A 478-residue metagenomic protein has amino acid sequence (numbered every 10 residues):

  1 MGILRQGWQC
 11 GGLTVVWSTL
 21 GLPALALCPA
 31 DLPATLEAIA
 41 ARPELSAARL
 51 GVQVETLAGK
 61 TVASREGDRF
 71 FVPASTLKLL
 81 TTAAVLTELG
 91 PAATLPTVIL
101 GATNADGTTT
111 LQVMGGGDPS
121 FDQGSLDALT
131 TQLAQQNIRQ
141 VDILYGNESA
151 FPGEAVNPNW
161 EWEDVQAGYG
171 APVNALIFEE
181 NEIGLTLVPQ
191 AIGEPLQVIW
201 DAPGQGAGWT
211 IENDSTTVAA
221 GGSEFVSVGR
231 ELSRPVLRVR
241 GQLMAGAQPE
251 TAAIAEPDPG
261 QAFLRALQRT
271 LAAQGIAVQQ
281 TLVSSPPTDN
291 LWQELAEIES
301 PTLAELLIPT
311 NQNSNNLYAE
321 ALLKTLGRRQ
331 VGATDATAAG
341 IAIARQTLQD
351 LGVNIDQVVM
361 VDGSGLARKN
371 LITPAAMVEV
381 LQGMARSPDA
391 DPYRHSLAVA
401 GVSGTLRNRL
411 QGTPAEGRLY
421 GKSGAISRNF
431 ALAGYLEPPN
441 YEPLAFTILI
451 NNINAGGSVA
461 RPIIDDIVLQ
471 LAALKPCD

Functional and structural regions predicted by a protein language model:
M1-G12: Bacterial N-terminal signal peptides that target proteins for export
C10-G21: Bacterial N-terminal signal peptides
A24-A58, A63-F70, Q132-N137: Beta-lactamase-like hydrolase cores
C28, A34, A38-I39, E88-I355 (+1 more regions): Conserved serine DD-peptidase/penicillin-binding transpeptidase domain and beta-lactam-recognizing active-site
V62-S64, N313, L323-D478: Small-residue-rich helix-loop
S64-A84: Short active-site loop at a secondary-structure junction that contains or immediately precedes the catalytic residue(s)
E66-F71, A253-I254, S364-A367: A short glycine/serine-rich beta->alpha loop
